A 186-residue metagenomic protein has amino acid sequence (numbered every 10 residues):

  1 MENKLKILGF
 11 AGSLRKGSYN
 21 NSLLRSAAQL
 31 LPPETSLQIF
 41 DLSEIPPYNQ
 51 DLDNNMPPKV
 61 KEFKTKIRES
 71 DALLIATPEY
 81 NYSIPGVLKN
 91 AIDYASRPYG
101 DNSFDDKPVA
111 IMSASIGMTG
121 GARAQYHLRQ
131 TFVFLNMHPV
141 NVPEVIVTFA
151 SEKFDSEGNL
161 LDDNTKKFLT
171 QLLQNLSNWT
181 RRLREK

Functional and structural regions predicted by a protein language model:
E2-E34: N-terminal beta1-alpha1 ligand-phosphate binding loop
E2-L8, H138-K186: Glycine-rich phosphate/pyrophosphate-binding loop and the adjoining helix
F10-A11, F40, M112: Short hydrophobic segments within beta-strands
K16-Y19, Y48, S83-I84, G120-G121: Secondary-structure boundary/capping motif
P32-Q38, M137: A generic structural motif
Q38-P47, E144-S151: Short connector loops at secondary-structure junctions
L42-P58, F154: N-terminal beta-loop-helix "entrance" segment that forms/cooperates in small-molecule cofactor or anionic ligand
P57-N136: Helix-loop-strand module that forms the ligand-binding subsite of alpha/beta enzymes
